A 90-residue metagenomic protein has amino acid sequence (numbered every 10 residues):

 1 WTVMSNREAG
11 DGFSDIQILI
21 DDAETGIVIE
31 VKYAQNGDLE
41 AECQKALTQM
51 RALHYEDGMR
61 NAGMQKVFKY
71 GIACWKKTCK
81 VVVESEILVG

Functional and structural regions predicted by a protein language model:
W1-G90: Structural signature of nuclease core domains in nucleic-acid processing machines
